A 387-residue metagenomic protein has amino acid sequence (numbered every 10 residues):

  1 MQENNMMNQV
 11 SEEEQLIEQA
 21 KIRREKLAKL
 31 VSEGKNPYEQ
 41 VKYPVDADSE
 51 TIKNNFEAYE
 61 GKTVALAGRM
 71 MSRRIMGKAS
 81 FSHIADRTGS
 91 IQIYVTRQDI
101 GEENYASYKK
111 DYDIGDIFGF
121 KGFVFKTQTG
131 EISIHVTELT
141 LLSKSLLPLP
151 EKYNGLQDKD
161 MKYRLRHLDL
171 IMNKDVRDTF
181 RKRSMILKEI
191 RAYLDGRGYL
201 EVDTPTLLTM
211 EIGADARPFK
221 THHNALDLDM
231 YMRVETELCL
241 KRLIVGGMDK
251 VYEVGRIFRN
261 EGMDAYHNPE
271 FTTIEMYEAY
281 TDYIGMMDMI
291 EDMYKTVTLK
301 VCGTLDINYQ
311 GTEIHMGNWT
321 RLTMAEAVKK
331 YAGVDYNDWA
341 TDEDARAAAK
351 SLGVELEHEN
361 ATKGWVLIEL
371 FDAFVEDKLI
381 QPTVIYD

Functional and structural regions predicted by a protein language model:
Q2-E12, L16, L27-E33, P37-G285 (+2 more regions): Class II aminoacyl-tRNA synthetase-like tRNA-binding/catalytic domains
I212-P218, L299-D387: Metal-assisted phosphate- and nucleotidyl-transfer catalytic regions
